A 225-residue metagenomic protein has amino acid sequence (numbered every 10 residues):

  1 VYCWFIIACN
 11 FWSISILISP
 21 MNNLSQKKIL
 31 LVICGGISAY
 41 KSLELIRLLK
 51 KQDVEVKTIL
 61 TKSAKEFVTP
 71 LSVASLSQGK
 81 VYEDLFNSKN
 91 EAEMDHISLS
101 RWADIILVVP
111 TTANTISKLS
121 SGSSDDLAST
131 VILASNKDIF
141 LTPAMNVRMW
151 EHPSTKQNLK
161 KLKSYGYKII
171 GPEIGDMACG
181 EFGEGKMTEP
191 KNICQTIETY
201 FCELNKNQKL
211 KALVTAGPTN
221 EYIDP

Functional and structural regions predicted by a protein language model:
L17-F140, N146-P225: A cross-family phosphate/adenosyl-ligand binding-site feature
